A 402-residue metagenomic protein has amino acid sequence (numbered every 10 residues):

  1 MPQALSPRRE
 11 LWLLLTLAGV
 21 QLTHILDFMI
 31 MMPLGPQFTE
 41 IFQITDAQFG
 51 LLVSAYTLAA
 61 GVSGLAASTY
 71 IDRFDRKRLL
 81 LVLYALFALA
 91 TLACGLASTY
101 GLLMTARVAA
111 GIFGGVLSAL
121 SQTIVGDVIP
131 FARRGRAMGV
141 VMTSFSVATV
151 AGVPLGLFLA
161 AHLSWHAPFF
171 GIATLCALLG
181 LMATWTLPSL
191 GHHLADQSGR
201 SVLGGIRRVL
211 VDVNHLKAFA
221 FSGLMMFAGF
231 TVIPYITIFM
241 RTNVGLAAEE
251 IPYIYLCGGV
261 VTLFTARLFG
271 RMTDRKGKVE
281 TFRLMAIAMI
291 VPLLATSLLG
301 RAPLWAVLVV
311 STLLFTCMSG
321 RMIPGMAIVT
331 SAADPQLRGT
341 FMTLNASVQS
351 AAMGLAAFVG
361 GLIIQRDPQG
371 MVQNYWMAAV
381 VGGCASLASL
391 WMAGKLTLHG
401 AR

Functional and structural regions predicted by a protein language model:
P2-P7, P188-F219: Juxtamembrane intracellular "pre-TM" segments in multi-pass secondary transporters
M32, H215-L256: Extracytoplasmic gate region of multi-pass secondary transporters
Q43, D75, L96-L102, G245 (+1 more regions): Helix-breaking motifs and short loop linkers at transmembrane-helix boundaries and internal kinks in secondary membrane
V62-G101: Conserved MFS/SLC helix-loop-helix module at the cytosolic interface between two early adjacent transmembrane helices
A106-V147: Cytoplasmic helix-loop-helix junction between adjacent transmembrane helices in 12-TM secondary transporters
V140-L187: Helix-loop-helix hairpin linking two adjacent transmembrane segments in secondary transporters
A161-A173, L362-C384: A membrane-interface helix-boundary motif in multi-pass transporters
V279-G325: C-terminal transmembrane helical hairpin of 12-TM major facilitator-type secondary transporters
